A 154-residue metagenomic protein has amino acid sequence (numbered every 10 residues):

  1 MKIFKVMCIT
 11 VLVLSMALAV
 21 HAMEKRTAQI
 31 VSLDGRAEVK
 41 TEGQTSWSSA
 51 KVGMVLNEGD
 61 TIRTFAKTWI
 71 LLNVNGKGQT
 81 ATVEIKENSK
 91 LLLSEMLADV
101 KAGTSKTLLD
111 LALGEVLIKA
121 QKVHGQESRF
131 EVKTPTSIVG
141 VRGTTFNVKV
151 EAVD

Functional and structural regions predicted by a protein language model:
M1-C8: Bacterial N-terminal signal peptides that target proteins for export
C8-S15: Bacterial N-terminal signal peptides
A17-A19: N-terminal signal peptide c-region/cleavage motif recognized by signal peptidases
A22-W69, N73-D154: Flexible, surface-exposed loop/linker segments and immediately adjacent secondary-structure boundaries
